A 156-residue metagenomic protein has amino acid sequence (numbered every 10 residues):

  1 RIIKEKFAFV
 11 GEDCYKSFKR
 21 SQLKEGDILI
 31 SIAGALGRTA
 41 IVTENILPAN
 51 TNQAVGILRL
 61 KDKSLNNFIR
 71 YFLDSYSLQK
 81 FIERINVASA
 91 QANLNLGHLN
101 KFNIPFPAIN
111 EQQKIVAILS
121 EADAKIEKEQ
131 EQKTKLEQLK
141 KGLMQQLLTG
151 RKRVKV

Functional and structural regions predicted by a protein language model:
R1, R20-R38, N52-V55, R70-E83: Short Ser/Thr-interspersed hydrophobic loop/turn segments at strand-loop and sheet-helix junctions that line or gate
R1-E25, N45, T51: Sequence-specific dsDNA recognition surfaces
I32-A35, P48-G56, S64-N67, Y76 (+1 more regions): A short glycine-rich beta-alpha junction/loop motif
G34, E44, L60, A124: Short, conserved catalytic or interaction motifs in soluble domains
L65-F72, I118: Short amphipathic alpha-helical coupling segments at ligand-binding clamshell hinges and other catalytic/signaling
F106-V156: Amphipathic alpha-helical coiled-coil/heptad-repeat segments
